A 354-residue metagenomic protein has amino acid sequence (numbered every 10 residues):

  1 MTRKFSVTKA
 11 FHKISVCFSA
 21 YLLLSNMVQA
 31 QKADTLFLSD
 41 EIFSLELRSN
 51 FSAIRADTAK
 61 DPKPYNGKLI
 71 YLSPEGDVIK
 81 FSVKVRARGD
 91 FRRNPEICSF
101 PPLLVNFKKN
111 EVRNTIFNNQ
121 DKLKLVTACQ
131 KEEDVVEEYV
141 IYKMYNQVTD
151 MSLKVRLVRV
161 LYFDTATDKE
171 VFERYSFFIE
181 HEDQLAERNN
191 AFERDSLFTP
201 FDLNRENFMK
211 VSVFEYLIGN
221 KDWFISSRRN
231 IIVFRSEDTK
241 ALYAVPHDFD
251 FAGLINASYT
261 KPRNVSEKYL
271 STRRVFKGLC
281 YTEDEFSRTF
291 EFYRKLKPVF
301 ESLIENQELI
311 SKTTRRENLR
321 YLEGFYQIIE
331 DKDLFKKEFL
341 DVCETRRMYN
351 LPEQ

Functional and structural regions predicted by a protein language model:
M1-Q31: Bacterial Sec-dependent N-terminal signal peptides
Q31-Q354: Phosphate/dinucleotide-binding and metal-coordinating scaffold of catalytic cores in nucleotide-dependent enzymes
